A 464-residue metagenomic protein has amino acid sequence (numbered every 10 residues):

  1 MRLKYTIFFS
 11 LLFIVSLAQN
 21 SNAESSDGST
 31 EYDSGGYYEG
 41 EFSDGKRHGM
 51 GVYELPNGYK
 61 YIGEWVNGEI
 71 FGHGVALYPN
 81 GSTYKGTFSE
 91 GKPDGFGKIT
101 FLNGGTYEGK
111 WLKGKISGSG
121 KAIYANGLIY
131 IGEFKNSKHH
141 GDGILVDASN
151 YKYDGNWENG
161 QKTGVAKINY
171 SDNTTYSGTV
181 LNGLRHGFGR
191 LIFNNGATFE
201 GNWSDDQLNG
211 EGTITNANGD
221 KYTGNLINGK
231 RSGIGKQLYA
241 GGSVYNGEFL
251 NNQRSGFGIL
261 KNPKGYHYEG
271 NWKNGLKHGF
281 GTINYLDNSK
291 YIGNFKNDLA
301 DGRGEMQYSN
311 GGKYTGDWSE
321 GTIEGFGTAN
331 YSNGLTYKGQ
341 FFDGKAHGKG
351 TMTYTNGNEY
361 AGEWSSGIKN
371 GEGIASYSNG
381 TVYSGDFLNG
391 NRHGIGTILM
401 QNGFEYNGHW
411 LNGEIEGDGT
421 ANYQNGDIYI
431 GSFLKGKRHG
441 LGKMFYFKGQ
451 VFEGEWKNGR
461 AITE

Functional and structural regions predicted by a protein language model:
M1-I7: Bacterial N-terminal signal peptides that target proteins for export
F8-S16: Bacterial N-terminal signal peptides
A18-S25: Boundary at the C-terminal end of the N-terminal hydrophobic targeting segment
S29-E39: An edge-strand/N-cap motif at the start of beta-rich repeat modules
S34-G35, D44, N57, N80 (+16 more regions): Acidic/polar residues in short coil/turn loops that connect beta-strands within repeat-based beta-sheet scaffolds
Y37-H48, K60-F71, T83-D94, T106-S117 (+15 more regions): Conserved anchor residues at repeat-unit boundaries in beta-strand-based tandem repeats, strongest for the MORN repeat
V52, V75, K98, K121 (+14 more regions): Extracellular beta-strand solenoid repeats
